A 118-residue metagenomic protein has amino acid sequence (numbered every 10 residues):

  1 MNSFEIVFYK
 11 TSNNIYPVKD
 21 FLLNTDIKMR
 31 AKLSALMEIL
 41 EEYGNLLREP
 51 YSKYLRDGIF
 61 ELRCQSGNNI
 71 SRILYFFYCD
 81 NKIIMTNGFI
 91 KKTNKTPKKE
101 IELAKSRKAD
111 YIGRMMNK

Functional and structural regions predicted by a protein language model:
M1-I70, C79-I83, K92-K118: Basic, Lys/Arg-enriched alpha-helical interface segments
T86: Conserved catalytic cores of phosphodiester-cleaving nucleases, focusing on short active-site segments
F89: Residue-level signal for short, function-critical loop segments
